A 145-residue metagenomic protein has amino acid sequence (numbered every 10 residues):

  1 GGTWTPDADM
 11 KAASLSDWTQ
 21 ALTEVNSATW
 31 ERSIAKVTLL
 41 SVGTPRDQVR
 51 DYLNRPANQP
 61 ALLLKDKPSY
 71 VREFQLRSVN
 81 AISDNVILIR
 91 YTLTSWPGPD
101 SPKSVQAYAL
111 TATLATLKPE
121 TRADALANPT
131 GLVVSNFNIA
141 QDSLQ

Functional and structural regions predicted by a protein language model:
G1-D9, T23, A28-Q145: Structured, amphipathic secondary-structure segments that form assembly/contact surfaces in multi-subunit
S14-V25: Solvent-exposed, amphipathic alpha-helical segments
